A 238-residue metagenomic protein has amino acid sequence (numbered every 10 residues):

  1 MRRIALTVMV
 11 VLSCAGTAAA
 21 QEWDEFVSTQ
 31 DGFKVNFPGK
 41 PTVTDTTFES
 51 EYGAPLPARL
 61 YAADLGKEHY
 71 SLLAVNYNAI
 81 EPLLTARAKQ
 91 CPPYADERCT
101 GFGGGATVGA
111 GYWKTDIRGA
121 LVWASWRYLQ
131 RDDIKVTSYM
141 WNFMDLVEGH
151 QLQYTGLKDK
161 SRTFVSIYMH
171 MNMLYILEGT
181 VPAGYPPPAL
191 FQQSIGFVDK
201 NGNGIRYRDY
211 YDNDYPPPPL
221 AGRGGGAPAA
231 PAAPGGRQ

Functional and structural regions predicted by a protein language model:
M1-R2: N-terminal secretory signal peptides that target proteins for export/translocation
A5-A15: Bacterial N-terminal signal peptides
G16-A20: Sec/Tat signal peptide C-region and signal peptidase I cleavage site
Q21-A58, D133-S138, N142-E148, V198-A221: N-terminal "mature-domain start" segment
F33, P41, Q90-G101, R118-D132 (+2 more regions): Surface-exposed amphipathic alpha-helical segments
N36-K40, L65-H69, L146-V147, Y168-Y175: Short, solvent-exposed coil/turn segments at beta-strand boundaries
T47-R162, R223, G236-Q238: Conserved polar/disulfide-associated segments of primarily extracytoplasmic proteins
T163-I167: Extracellular C-type lectin-like domains
